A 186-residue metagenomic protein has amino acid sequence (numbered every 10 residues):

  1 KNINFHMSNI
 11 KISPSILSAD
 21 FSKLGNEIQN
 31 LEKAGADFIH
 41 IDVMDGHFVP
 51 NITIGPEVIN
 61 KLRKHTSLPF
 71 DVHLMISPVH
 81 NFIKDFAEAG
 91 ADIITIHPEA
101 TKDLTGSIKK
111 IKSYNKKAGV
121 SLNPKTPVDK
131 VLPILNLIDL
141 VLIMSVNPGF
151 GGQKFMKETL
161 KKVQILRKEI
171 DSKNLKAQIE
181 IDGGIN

Functional and structural regions predicted by a protein language model:
I3-T95, T101-D103, K110, K117-A118 (+4 more regions): Conserved N-terminal beta1-alpha1 strand-loop-helix module at the mouth
H97-P98, N123, M144-N147: Short beta->alpha connector loops at strand-helix junctions that form conserved, small/polar/Pro-enriched
P148-G152: Active-site phosphate-binding strand-loop segment of PLP-dependent enzymes
I179-D182: Short beta-strand/loop segment that forms part of the nucleotide-sugar
G184-N186: Acidic, divalent-metal-coordinating active-site segment for phosphoryl/phosphodiester hydrolysis, typified by short
